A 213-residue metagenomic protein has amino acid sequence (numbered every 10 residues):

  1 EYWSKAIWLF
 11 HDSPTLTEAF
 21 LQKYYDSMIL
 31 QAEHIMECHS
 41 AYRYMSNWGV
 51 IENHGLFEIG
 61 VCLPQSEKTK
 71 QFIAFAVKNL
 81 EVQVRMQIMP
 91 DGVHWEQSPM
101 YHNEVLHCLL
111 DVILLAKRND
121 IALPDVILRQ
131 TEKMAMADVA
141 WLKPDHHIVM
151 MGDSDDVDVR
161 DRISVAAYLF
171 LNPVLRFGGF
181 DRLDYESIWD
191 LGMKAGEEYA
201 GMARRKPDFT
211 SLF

Functional and structural regions predicted by a protein language model:
E1-I148, D155: Aromatic-lined, polymer-binding surfaces characteristic of secreted/periplasmic polysaccharide-degrading enzymes
M100-F213: Carbohydrate-active enzyme catalytic cores, enriched for enzymes that act on polyanionic acidic polysaccharides
